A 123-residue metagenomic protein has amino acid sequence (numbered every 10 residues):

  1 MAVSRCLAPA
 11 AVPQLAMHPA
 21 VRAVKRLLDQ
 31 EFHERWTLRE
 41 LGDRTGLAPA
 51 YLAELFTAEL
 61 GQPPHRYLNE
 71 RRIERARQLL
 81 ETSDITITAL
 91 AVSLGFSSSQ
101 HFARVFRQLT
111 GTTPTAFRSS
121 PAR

Functional and structural regions predicted by a protein language model:
M1-R26, R44-L47, Y51: An amphipathic alpha-helical interaction segment
R5-A10, H33, T57-A58: Sigma70-family region 2
C6-A10, R66, A116: Short, polar/charged, Gly/Pro-enriched helix-capping and turn/loop motifs at alpha-helix termini and inter-helix linkers
R22, R26, Q30, R35-E40 (+4 more regions): Terminal helix-turn-helix DNA-binding modules in bacterial transcription factors
T112, A116-S119: Feature detects amphipathic, helix-rich regulatory segments
